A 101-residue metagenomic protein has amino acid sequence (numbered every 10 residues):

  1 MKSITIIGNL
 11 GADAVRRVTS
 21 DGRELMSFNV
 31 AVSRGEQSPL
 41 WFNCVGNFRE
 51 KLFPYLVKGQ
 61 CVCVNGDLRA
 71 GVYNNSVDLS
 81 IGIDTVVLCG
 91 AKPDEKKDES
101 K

Functional and structural regions predicted by a protein language model:
M1-K101: Single-stranded nucleic acid-binding surfaces, predominantly the OB-fold ssDNA-binding core
